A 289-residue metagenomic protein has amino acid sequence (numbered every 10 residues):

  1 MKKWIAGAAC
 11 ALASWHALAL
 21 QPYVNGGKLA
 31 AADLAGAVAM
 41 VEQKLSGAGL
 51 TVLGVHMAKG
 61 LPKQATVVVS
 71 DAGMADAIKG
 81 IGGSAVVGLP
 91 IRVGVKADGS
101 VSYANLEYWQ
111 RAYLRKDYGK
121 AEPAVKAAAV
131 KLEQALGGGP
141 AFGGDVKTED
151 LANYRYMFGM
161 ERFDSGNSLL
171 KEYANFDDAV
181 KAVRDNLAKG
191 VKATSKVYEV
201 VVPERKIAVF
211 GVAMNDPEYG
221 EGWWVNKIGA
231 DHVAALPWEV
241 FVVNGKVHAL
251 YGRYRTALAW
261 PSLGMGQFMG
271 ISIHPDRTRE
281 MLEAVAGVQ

Functional and structural regions predicted by a protein language model:
M1-W4: Positively charged n-region of N-terminal signal peptides that target proteins for export
S14-H16: N-terminal signal peptide c-region/cleavage motif recognized by signal peptidases
A19-G60, G137-I207: Terminal, regulation- and interaction-focused segments at domain boundaries
A19-L29, R111-L114, M160-N167, L250 (+1 more regions): Acidic/histidine-rich, surface-exposed loop or edge segments in extracytoplasmic proteins
A37, V41, A121-A128, L132 (+3 more regions): Stable alpha-helical elements in mature extracytoplasmic
K63-N105: Mid-chain, structured segments of secreted extracytoplasmic proteins
V101-G143: Hydrophobic alpha-helical segments and helix pairs
Y198, R205-Q289: A cross-kingdom marker for long, charged
